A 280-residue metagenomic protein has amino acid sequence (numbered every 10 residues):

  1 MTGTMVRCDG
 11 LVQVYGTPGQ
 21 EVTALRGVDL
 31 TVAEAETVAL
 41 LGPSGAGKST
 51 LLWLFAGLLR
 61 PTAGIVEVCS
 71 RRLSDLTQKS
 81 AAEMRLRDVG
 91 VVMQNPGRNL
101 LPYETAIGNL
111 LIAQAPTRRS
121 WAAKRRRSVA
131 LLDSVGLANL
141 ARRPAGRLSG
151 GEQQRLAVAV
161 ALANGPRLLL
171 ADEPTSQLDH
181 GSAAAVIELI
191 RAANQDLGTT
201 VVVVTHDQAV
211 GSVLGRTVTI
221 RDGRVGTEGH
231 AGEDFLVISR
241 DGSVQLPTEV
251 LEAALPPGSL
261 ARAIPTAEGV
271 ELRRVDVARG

Functional and structural regions predicted by a protein language model:
V6, G64-S74: Conserved ABC transporter NBD signature motif
G19, L73-G90, W121: ABC ATPase NBD coupling module
A56: Helix-to-loop junction immediately C-terminal to a conserved catalytic motif
L86, R143, N164: Conserved signature/switch motifs of ABC ATPase nucleotide-binding domains
P102-I112: Short coil-to-helix segment of the ABC ATPase nucleotide-binding domain corresponding to the Q-loop/switch region
L137, A141, A161-L162: ABC ATPase C-loop
P144-L148, E152: Conserved ABC ATPase signature
L169-D172: Catalytic Walker B motif of ABC-type/P-loop ATPase nucleotide-binding domains
